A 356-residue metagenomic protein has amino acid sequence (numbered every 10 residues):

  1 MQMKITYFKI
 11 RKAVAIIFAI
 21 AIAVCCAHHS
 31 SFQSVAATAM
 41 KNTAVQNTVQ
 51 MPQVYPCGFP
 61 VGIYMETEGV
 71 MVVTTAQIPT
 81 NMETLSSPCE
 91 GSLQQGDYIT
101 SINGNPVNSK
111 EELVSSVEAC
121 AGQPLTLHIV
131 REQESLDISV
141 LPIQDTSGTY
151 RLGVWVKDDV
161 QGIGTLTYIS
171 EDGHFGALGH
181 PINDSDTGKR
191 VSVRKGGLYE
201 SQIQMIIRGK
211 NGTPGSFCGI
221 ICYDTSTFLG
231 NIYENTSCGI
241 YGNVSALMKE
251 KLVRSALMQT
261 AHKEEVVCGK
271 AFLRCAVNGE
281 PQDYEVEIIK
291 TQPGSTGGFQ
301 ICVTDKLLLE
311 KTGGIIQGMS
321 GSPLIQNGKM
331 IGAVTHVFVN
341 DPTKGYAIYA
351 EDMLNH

Functional and structural regions predicted by a protein language model:
K4-P56, T236-Y284: Interdomain regulatory linker/hinge segments that flank or connect interaction modules in polarity/junction/synaptic
M40, A44-M51, V61, Q94 (+1 more regions): PDZ-domain C-terminal substructure recognizer with occasional recognition of PDZ-binding tails
G62-Q94: PDZ/PDZ-like groove recognition
E68, Q95-G96, V267, S320 (+1 more regions): Short, flexible surface segments
E83-S87, N105-V114, G122, Q133-D137 (+3 more regions): Intrinsically disordered, low-complexity linker/loop segments enriched in Gly/Pro and charged/polar residues
P88-K110, L324-N327, I331-G332, H336: Conserved PDZ fold ligand-binding element
S101-E134, D341-T343, A347-L354: PDZ domains, with a preference for the canonical peptide-binding region formed by the helix
I143-G313, Q317, Q326-N327, T335 (+1 more regions): Serine endopeptidase catalytic core focused on the charge-relay Asp
